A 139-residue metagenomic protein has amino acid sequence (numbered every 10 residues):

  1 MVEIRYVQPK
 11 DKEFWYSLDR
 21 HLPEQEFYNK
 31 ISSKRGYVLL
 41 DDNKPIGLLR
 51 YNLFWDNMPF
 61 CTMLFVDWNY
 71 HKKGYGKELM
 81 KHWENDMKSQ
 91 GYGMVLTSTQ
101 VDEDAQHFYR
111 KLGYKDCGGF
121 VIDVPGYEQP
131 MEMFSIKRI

Functional and structural regions predicted by a protein language model:
V2, Y6-M63, D67-W68, D86: Acetyl-CoA-dependent GNAT
L40-D42, I136-I139: Active-site beta-strand termini and strand-to-loop segments that position acidic
D67, H71, Q100: Residue-level recognition of the GNAT/N-acetyltransferase active site
Y70, G74-H82: Conserved acetyl-CoA pyrophosphate-binding loop and the N-cap/start of the following alpha-helix in GNAT-like
M87-Q100: Conserved GNAT acetyl-CoA-binding A-motif
L96-S98, K115-E132: Conserved catalytic-core motifs of GNAT/GCN5-like acyltransferases
Y109-R110, Y114: Conserved active-site tyrosine of GNAT-family acetyltransferases
